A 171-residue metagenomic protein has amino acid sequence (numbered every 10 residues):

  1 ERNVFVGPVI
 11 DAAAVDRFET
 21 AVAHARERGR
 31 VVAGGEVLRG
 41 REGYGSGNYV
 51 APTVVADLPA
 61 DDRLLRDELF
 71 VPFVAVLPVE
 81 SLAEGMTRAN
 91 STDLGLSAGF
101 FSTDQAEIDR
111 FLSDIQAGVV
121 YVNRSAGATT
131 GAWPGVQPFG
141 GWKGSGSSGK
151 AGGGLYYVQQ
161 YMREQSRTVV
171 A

Functional and structural regions predicted by a protein language model:
E1, F5-V6, I10: N-terminal Rossmann-like NAD(P)+-binding subdomain of aldehyde/semialdehyde dehydrogenases
E1-R2, V32-G43, D57, D61: Conserved small-domain helix->loop->beta segment predominantly found in fold-type I
G7, E42-A171: Conserved C-terminal structural/oligomerization subdomain of aldehyde/semialdehyde dehydrogenase
V9-F18: Short beta-strand to alpha-helix junction loop
A21-G29: Helical element adjacent to the flavin cofactor pocket in flavoenzyme catalytic cores
G29-R30, S166: Short aromatic/hydrophobic-glycine micro-motifs
R30-V31, G95: Residue-level detector of anion-binding/catalytic polar loops
